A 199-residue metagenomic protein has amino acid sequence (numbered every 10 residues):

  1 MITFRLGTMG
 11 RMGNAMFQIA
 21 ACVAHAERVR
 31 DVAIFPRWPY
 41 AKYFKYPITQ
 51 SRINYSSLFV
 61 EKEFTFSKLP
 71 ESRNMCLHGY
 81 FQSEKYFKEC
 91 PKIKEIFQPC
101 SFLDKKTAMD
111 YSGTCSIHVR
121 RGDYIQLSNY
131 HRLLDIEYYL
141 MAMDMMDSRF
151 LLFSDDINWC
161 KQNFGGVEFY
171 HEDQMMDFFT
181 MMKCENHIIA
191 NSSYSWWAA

Functional and structural regions predicted by a protein language model:
M1-T3: Extreme N-terminal starter segment of soluble prokaryotic enzymes
R5, W38-M145: Secretory-pathway luminal glycosyltransferase catalytic domains
R5-G10, C184-N186: A short glycine/serine-rich beta->alpha loop
G7-F17, S128: A short, glycine/small-residue-rich beta-strand->loop->alpha-helix junction that serves as a flexible
F17-E27, L140-D144: Histidine-anchored nucleotide/phosphate-binding helix
A33-R37, L151-S154: Short internal beta-strands
M146-A199: Donor-binding and catalytic core of enzymes assembling or modifying cell-surface/extracellular glycoconjugates
